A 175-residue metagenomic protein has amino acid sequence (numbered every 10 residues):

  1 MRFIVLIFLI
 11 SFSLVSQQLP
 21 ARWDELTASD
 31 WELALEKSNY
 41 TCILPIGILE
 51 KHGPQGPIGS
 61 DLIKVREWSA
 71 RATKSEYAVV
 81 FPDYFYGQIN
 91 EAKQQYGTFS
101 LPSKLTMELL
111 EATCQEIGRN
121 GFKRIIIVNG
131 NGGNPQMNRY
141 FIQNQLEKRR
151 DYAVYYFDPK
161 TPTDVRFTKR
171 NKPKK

Functional and structural regions predicted by a protein language model:
F3-L14: Sec-dependent N-terminal signal peptides
S16-G53: Active-site and ligand/interface coordination hotspots across diverse enzymes and nucleic-acid-associated assemblies
L19-L26, N90-K174: Active-site histidine-anchored catalytic micro-motif
S38, S75, R149-D151: Short, well-ordered coil/turn elements that cap or connect secondary structure elements
C42-P45, V79-P82, I126-V128, V154-Y156: Structural recognition of the beta-strand scaffold that forms the well-ordered cores of secreted hydrolase catalytic
L44-I48, H52-K74: Extracytoplasmic strand-loop-helix segments at the start of, or within, the mature domains of secreted/periplasmic
A78-K93: Short connector loops at secondary-structure junctions
